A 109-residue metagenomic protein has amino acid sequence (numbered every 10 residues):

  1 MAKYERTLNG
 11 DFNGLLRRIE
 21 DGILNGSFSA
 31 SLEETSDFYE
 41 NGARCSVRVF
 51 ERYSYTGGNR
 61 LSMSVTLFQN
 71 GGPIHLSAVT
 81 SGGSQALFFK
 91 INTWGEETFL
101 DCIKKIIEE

Functional and structural regions predicted by a protein language model:
M1-S27, T35: Terminal, regulation- and interaction-focused segments at domain boundaries
G10, G14, R60, W94 (+1 more regions): Conserved active-site and cofactor/substrate-binding residues in soluble primary-metabolism enzymes
N25, F38-Y39, S81, I107-E108: N-terminal intrinsically disordered, cationic/polar leader segments that include organellar targeting peptides
L32-N41: Short Gly/Thr-rich strand-loop-strand
A43-G58: Amphipathic, interaction-prone secondary-structure segments
G57-K90: Beta-strand/loop substructures that line and gate deep hydrophobic ligand-binding cavities in soluble
A86-E109: A conserved amphipathic terminal alpha-helix motif
